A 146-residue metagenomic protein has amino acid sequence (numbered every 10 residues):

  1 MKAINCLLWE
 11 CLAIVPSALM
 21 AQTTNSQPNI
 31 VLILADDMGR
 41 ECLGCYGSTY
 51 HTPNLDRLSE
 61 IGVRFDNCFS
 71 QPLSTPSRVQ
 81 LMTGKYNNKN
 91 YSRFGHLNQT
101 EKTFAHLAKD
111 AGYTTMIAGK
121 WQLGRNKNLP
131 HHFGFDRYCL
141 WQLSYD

Functional and structural regions predicted by a protein language model:
K2-I4, L19-D146: Formylglycine-dependent sulfatase
C6-A18: Bacterial N-terminal signal peptides
